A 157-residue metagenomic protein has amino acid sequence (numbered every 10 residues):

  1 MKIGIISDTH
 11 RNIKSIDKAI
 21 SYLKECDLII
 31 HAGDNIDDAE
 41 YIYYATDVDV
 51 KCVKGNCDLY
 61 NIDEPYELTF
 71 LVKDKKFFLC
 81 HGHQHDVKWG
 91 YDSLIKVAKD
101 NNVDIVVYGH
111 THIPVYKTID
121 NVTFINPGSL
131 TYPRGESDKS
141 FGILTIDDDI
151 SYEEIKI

Functional and structural regions predicted by a protein language model:
K2-D8, K76-H83, T123-G128, E153-E154: Active-site-proximal beta-strand elements of phosphoester/diester hydrolases
K2-V72: Core catalytic region of metal-dependent phosphoesterases/phosphodiesterases, especially metallo-beta-lactamase-like
H10-K14, I36-E40, C57-I62, H85-W89 (+2 more regions): Active-site environment of divalent metal-dependent phosphoester hydrolases
D17, Y66, K73, D92 (+2 more regions): Binuclear metal-dependent phosphoesterase catalytic core
I30, K51-V53, I105-V107, T123-I125 (+1 more regions): Hydrophobic/aromatic beta-strand patches that form the interior of the parallel beta-sheet core in alpha/beta enzyme
V48-D49, K117-T131: Short acidic, glycine/proline-enriched helix-loop-strand junctions
V50-K51, C57, E64-H81, W89-N101: Glycine/small-residue-rich loop that forms an oxyanion/phosphate-binding "nest" at active or ligand-binding sites
I105, T111-D120, I150-I157: A short C-terminal boundary segment appended to hydrolase-like catalytic domains
